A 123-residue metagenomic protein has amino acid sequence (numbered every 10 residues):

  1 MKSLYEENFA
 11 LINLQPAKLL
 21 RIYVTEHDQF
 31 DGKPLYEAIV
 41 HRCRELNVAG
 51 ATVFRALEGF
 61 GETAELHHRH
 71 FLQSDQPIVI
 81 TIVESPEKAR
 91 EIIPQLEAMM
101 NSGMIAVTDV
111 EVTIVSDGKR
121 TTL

Functional and structural regions predicted by a protein language model:
M1-L123: Positively charged, small/polar-rich N-terminal and surface patches that mediate targeting and assembly and bind
